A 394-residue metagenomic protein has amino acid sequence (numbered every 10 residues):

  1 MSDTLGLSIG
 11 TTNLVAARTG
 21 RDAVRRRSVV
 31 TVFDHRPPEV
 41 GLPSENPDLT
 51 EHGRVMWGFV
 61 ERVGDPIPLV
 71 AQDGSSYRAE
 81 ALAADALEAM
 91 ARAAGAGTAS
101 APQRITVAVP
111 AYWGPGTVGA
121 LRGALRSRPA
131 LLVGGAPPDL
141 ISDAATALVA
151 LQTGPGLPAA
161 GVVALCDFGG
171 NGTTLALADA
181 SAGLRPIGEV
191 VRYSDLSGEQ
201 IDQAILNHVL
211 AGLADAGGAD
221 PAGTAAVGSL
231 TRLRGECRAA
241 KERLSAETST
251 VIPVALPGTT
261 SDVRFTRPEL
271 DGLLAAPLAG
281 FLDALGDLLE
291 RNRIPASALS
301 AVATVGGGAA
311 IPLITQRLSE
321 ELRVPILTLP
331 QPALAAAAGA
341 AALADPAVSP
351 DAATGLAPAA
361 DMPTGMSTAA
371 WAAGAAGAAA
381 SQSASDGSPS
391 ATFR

Functional and structural regions predicted by a protein language model:
M1-A71, R126-P129: Early-domain small/polar-rich strand-loop-helix modules and first-structured segments of the mature chain
M1-R26, F33, Q152-I187, C237 (+2 more regions): Gly/Thr-rich phosphate-binding beta-strand-loop-beta motif of the actin/hexokinase/Hsp70
V60-R62, P66-A79, A96-A124, E242-R243: Short beta-strand-loop/turn "lid" adjacent to the catalytic site in phosphate-handling enzymes
M90-I105, G212-A226, L282-S300: Phosphate/pyrophosphate-binding loops at sites that engage ATP/ADP/AMP, CoA/4′-phosphopantetheine, polyphosphate
S100-V149, L318, V324: Glycine-rich phosphate-binding loop and adjoining helix at the ATP-binding site of ATP-dependent phosphoryl-transfer
P137-C166, R291, A337-A352: Conserved phosphate-binding catalytic cores of ATP/NTP-utilizing and phosphoryl-transfer enzymes
A178-R267, W371-G374, R394: Phosphate-binding glycine-rich/basic clefts of nucleotide- and phosphate-handling proteins, predominantly
T248-R394: Helical "lid/coupling" subdomains associated with nucleotide-phosphate turnover
